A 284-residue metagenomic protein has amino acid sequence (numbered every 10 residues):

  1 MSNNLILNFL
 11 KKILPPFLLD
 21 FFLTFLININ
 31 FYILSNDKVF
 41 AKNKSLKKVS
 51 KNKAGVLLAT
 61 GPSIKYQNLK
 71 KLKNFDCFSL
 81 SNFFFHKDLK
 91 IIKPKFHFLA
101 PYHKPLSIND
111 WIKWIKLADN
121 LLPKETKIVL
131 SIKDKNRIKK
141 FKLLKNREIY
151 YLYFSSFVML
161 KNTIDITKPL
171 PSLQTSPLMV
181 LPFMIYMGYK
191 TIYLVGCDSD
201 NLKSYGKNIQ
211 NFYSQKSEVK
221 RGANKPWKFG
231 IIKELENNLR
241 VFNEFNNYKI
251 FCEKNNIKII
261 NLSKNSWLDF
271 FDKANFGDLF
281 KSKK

Functional and structural regions predicted by a protein language model:
S2-K284: Metal-ion/cofactor- or nucleotide/acyl-coenzyme-handling active-site neighborhoods
